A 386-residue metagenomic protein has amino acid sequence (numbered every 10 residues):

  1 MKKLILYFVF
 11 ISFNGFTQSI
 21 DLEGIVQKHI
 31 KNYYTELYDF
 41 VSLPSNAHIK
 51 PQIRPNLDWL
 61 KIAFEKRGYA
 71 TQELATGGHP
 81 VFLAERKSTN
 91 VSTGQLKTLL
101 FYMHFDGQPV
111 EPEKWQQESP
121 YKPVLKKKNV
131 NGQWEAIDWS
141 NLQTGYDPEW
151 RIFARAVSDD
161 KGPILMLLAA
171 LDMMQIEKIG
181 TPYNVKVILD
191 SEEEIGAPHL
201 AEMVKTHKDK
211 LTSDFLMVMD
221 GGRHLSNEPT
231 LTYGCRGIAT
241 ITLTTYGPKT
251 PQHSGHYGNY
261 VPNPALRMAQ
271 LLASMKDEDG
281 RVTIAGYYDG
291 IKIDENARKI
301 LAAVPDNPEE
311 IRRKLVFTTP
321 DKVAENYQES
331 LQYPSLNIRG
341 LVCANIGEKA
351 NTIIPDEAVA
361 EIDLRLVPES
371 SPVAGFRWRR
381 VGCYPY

Functional and structural regions predicted by a protein language model:
K3-F13: Sec-dependent N-terminal signal peptides
S19-P120, E357, E361: N-terminal helical capping/dimerization or prosegment-like subdomains of hydrolases acting on amide or phosphate bonds
G94-K186: Active-site metal-coordination/substrate-binding segment of hydrolases, especially metallo-dependent peptidases
W139-S140, P229-T232, G347-T352: Short beta-strand/turn micro-motifs at beta-sheet edges
G145-G234: Acidic/histidine-rich catalytic neighborhood of metal-dependent amide-processing enzymes
H224, Y233, S254-V342, S370-Y386: Acidic-enriched catalytic cores of C-N bond-cleaving enzymes acting on peptides and small amides
T232-Y246: Flexible glycine/proline-rich, aromatic-decorated loop/lid segments
Y260-V261, E348-D356: Short, solvent-exposed beta-strand/turn "edge" segments of beta-rich domains on protein surfaces
